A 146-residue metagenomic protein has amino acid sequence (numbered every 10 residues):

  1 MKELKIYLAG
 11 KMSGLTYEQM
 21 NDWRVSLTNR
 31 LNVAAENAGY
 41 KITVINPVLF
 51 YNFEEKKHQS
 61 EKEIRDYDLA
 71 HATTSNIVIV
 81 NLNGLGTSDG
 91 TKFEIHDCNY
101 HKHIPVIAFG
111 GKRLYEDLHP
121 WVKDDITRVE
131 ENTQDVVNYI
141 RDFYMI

Functional and structural regions predicted by a protein language model:
M1-I146: Conserved catalytic or regulatory cores that recognize and/or transform ribose-phosphate-containing ligands
